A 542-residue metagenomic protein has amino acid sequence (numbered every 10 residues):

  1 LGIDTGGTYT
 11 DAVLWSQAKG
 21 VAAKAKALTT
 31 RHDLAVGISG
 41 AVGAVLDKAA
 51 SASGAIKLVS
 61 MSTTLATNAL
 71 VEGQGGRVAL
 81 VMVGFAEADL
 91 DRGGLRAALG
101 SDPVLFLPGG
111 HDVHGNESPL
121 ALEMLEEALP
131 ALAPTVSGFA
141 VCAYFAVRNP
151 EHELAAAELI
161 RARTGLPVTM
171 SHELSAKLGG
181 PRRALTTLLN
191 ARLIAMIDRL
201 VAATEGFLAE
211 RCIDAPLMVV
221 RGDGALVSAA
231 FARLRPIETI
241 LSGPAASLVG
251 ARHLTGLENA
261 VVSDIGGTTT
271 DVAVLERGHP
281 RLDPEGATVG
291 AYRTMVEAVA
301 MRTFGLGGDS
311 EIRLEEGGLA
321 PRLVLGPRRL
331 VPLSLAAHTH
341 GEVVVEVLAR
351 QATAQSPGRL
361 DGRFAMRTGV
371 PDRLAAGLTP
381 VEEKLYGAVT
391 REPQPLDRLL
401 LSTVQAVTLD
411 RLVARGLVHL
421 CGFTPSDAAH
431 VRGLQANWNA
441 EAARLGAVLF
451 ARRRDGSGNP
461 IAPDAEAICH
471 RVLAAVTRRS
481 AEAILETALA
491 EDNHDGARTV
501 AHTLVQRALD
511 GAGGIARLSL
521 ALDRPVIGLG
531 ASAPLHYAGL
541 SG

Functional and structural regions predicted by a protein language model:
L1-G542: N-terminally biased helix-coil "hinge/interface" segments that flank
